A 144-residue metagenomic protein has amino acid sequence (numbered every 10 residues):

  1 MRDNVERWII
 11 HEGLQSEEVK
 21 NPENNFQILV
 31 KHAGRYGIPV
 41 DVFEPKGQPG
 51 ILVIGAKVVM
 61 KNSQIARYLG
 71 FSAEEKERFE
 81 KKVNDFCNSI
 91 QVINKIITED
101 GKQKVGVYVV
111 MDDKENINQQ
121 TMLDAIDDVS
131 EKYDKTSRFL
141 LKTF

Functional and structural regions predicted by a protein language model:
M1-I51: Charge-rich, low-complexity N-terminal segments
A56-K104: Short, internal acidic amphipathic alpha-helical interface segments that mediate docking to partner proteins
V105-V110: Short, aliphatic-rich beta-strand segments
D112-F144: C-terminal charged interaction modules
